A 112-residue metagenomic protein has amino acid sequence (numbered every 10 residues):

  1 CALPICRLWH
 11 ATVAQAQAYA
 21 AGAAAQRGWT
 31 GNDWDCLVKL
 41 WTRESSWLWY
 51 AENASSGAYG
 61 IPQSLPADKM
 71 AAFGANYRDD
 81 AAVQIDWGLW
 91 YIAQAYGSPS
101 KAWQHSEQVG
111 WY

Functional and structural regions predicted by a protein language model:
C1-L3: Short, small-residue-biased leader/transition segments that mark boundaries at the very start of proteins
R7-Y112: Peptidoglycan cell-wall recognition and remodeling modules
